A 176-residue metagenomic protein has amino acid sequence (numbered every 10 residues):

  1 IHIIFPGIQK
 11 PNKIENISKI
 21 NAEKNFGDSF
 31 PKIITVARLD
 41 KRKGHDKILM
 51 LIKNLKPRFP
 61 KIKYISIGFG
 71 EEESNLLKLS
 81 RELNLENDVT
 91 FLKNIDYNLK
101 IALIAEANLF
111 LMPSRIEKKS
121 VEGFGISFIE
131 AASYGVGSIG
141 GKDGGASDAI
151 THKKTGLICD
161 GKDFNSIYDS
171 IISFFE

Functional and structural regions predicted by a protein language model:
I1-K19, D28, K32, F91: Donor nucleotide-sugar binding/catalytic pocket of nucleotide-sugar-dependent glycosyltransferases
F26-K43, L49-I52, I65: Conserved donor-binding/catalytic core segment of Leloir-type glycosyltransferases
F30, S74-N98: Nucleotide-activated donor-binding/catalytic signature segment of Leloir-type glycosyltransferases, i.e., the conserved
E73, S147-F175: Change "using UDP/GDP/dTDP sugars" to "using nucleotide sugars
N94-I95, A102-A107: Short alpha-helical donor nucleotide-sugar binding micro-motif in glycosyltransferases
A105-V121, V136: Acidic donor-binding loop of glycosyltransferase active sites
R115-I129, S147-D148: Nucleotide-sugar-dependent
F128, S133, G137-G140, I150: Short hydrophobic beta-strand element within catalytic cores of glycosyltransferases and related nucleotide-activated
